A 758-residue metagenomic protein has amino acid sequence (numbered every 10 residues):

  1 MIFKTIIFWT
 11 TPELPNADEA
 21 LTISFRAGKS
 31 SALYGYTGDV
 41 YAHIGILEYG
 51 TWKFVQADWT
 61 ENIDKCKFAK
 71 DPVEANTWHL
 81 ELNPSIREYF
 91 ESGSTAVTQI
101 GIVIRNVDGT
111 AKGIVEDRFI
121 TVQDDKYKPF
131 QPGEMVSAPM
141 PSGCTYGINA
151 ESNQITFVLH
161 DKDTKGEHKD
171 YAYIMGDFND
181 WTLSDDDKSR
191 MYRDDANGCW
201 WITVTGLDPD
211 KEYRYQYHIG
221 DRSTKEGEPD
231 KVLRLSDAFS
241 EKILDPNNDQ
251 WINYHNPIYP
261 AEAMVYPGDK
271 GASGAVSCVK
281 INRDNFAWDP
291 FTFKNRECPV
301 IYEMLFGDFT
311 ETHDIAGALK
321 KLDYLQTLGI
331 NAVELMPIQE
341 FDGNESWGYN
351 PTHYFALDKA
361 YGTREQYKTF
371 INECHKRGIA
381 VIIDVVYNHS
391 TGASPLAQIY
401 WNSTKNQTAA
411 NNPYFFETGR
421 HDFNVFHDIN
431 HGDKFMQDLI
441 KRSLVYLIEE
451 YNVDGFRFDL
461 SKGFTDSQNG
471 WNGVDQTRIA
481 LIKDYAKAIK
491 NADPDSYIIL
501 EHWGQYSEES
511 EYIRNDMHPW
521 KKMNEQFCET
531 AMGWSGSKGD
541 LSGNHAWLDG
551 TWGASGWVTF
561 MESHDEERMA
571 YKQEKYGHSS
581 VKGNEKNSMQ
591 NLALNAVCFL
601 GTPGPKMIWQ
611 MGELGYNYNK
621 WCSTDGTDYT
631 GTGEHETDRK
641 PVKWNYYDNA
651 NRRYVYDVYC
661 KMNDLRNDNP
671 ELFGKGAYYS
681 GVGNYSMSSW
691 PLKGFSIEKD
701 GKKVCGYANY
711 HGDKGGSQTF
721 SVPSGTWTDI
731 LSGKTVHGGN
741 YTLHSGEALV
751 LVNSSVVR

Functional and structural regions predicted by a protein language model:
M1-N16, D125-G143: Short, compositionally biased P/S/T/A/G/V-rich stretches that sit at domain boundaries
T11-A27, I148-T156: Contiguous beta-strand segments within globular domains
F25-L33, F157-D163: Short amphipathic, basic-aromatic surface patches that mediate peripheral association with negatively charged
G38-S94, G109-E116, V158-E212, G220-N248: Aromatic-rich carbohydrate-binding modules that target alpha-glucans
Y127-A172, G227, V232-E297: Basic K/R-rich, polyanion-interacting modules in nucleoproteins and related proteins
P267-K270, N282-P299, L305-V453, L460-D493 (+1 more regions): Substrate-binding/active-site clefts of carbohydrate-active enzymes
Q339-E340, E345-N350, L460-F560, V597-G601 (+6 more regions): Active-site-proximal helices and loops of the catalytic beta/alpha 8
V425, L460-N472, G556-E585: Active-site clefts of carbohydrate-active enzymes
